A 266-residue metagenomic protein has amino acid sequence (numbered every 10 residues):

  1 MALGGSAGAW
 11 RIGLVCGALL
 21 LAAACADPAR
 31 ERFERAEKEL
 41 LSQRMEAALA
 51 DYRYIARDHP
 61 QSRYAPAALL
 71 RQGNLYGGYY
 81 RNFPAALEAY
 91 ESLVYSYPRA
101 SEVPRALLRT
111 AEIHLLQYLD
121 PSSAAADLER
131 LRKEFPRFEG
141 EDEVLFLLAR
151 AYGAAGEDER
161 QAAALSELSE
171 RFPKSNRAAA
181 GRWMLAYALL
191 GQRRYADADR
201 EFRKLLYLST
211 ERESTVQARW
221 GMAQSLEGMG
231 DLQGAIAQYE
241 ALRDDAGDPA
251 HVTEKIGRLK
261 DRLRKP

Functional and structural regions predicted by a protein language model:
M1-L14: Bacterial N-terminal signal peptides that target proteins for export
A2-G5, L19-P266: Acidic, polar-rich low-complexity tracts and alpha-helical solenoid repeat scaffolds
